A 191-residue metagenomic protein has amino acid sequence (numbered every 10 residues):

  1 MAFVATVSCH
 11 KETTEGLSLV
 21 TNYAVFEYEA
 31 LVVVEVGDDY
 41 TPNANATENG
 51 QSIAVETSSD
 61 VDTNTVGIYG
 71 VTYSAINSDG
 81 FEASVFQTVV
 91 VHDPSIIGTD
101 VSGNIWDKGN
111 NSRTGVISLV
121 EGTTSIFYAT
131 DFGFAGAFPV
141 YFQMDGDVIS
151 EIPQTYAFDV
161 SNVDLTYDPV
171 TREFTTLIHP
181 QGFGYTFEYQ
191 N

Functional and structural regions predicted by a protein language model:
A5-S8: C-terminal motif of bacterial Sec signal peptides marking the signal peptidase cleavage site
H10-N49, F134: Solvent-exposed, low-complexity, repeat-rich "mucin-like" stalks and linkers
E12-T13, F81-Q87: Extracellular and select intracellular beta-sandwich modules with Ser/Thr-enriched, small-residue motifs on
G16-V20, A54-V55, T88-I97: Extracellular/lumenal mature domains of secreted and surface-exposed proteins
N43, G70-T72, F86, E173-L177 (+1 more regions): Beta-strand secondary-structure signal
E48-A83, V91-H92: Serine/threonine-rich, repeat-prone extracellular segments and beta-strand-based repeat modules of secreted/surface
S95-N191: Ser/Thr/Gly/Pro-rich, low-complexity flexible regions
